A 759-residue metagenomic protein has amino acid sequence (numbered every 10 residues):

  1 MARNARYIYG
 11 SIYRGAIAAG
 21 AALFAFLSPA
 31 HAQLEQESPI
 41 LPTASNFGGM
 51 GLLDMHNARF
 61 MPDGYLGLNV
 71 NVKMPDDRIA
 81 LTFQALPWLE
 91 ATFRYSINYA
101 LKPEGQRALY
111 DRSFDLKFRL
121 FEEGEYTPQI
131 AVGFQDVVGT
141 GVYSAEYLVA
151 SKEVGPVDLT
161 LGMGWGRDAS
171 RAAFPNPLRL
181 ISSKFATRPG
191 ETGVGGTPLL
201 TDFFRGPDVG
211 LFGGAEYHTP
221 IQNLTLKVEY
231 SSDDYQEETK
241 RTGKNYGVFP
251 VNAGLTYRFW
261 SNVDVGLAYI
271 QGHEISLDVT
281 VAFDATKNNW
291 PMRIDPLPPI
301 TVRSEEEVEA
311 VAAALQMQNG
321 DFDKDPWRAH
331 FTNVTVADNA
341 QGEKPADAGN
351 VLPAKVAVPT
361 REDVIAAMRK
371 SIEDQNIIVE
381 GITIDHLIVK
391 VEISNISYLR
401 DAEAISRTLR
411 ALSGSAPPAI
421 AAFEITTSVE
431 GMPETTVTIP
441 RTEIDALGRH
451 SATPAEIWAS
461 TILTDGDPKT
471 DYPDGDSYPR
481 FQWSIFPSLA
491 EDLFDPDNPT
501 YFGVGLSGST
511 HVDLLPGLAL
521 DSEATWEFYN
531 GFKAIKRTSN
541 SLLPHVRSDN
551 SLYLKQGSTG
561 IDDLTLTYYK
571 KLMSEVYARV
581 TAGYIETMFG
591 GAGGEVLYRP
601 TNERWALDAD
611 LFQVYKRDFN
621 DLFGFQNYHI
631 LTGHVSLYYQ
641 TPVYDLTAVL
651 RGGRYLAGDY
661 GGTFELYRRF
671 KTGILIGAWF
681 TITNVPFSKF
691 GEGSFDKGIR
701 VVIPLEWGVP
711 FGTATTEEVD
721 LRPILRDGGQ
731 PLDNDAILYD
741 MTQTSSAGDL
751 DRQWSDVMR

Functional and structural regions predicted by a protein language model:
A32-V142, V154-G155, G166-R167, L199 (+13 more regions): Transmembrane beta-barrel domains of Gram-negative outer membranes and organellar outer membranes
L34-E37, S113-F118, A253, G272-M317 (+2 more regions): Outer-membrane beta-barrel "beta-signal"
R59, V72, F83, F118-L120 (+12 more regions): Residue-level signature of outer-membrane beta-barrel architecture
L66-G67, D77-I79, P87-F93, E123-I130 (+12 more regions): Repeated loop/turn-to-beta-strand initiation elements of outer-membrane beta-barrel proteins
Y95-D115, R119, E125, G133-L148 (+10 more regions): Outer-membrane beta-barrel translocator/channel fold
P299-H386: N-proximal, solvent-exposed amphipathic alpha-helical segments enriched in charged/polar residues
M368, R400-A421, G508-T510: Short, non-transmembrane amphipathic alpha-helical segments
G414-R441: A short amphipathic beta-strand at an alpha->beta junction
